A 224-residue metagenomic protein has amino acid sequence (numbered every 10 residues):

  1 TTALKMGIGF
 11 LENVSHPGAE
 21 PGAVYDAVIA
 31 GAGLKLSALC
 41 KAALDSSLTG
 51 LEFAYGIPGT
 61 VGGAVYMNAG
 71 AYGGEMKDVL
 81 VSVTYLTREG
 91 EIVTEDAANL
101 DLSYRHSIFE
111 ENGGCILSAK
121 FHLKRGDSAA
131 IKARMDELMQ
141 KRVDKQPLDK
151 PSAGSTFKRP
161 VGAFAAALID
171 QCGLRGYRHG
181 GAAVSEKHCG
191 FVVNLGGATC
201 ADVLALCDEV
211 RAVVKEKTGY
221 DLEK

Functional and structural regions predicted by a protein language model:
T1-S15, Y66-D96, E111-S118: Structural signature of FAD isoalloxazine-binding scaffolds in flavoprotein oxidoreductases
T1-V61: Anion-binding (especially nucleotide phosphate/pyrophosphate-binding) glycine-rich loop and adjoining beta-alpha core
L34-L36, G62-Y66, G73, F157 (+1 more regions): Short, flexible micro-motifs
L36-L39, G162, C207-D208: Generic non-transmembrane alpha-helix signal with a bias for helix starts/N-cap capping motifs
A43-V81, S152: A gly/ser-rich beta-alpha-beta helix-loop segment of oxidoreductase catalytic cores
D78-V81, A205-R211: Short, basic, helix/turn surface patches
L86-A205, A212-K224: Phosphate/pyrophosphate- and phosphate-bearing ligand-binding catalytic cores of soluble enzymes
